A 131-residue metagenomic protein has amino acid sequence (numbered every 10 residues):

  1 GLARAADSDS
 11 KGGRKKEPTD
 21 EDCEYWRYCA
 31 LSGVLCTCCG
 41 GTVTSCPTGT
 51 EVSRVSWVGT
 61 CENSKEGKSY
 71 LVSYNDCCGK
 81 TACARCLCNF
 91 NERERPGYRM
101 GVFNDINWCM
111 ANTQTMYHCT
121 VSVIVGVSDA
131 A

Functional and structural regions predicted by a protein language model:
A3-T42: C-terminal segment of N-terminal export signals and the immediately downstream linker at the start of the mature
R4, K15-K16, C36, E62 (+3 more regions): Polar low-complexity intrinsically disordered regions enriched in Ser/Thr and small residues
K11-G12, C78, M100: Feature targets compositionally biased, intrinsically disordered low-complexity regions with long contiguous runs
Y28, C38-C39, G49, C61 (+1 more regions): A structural signal for short, hydrophobic beta-strand segments that form beta-sheets in beta-rich/all-beta domains
S45-C88: Mature extracytoplasmic domains of secretory-pathway proteins
A82-A131: Extended, charged low-complexity segments that frequently continue into or abut oligomerization scaffolds
